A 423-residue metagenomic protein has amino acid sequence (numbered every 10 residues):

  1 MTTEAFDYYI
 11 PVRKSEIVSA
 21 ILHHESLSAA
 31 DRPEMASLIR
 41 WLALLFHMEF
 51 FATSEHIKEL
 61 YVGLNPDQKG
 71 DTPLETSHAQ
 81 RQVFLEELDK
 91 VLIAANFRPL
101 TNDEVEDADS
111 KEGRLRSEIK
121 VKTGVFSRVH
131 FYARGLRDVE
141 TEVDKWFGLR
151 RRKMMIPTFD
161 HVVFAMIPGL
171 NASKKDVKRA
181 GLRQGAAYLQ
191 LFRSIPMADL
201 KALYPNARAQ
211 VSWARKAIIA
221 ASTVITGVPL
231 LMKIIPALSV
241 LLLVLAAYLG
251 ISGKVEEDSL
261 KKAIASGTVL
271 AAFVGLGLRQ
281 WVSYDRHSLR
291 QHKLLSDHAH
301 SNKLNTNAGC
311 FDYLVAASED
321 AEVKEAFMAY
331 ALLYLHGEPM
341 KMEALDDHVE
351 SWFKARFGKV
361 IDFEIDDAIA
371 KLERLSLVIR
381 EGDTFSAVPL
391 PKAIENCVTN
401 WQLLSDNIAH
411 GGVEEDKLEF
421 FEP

Functional and structural regions predicted by a protein language model:
M1-T223: Basic, amphipathic N-terminal segments
W213-H298: Transmembrane alpha-helical hairpins and terminal membrane-anchor modules
K293-P339, I361: Short alpha-helical segments that sit at the start of domains
G337-R356: Short acidic, hydrophobic short linear motifs in intrinsically disordered regions
G358-A370: Soluble catalytic regions of membrane-associated enzymes that act on cell-envelope and secretory-pathway components
I369-D383: A short, conserved structural fragment
T384-P389: Minor-groove-contacting beta-hairpin "wing" of winged helix-turn-helix DNA-binding domains
L390-P423: Short, amphipathic alpha-helical interaction segments positioned at domain boundaries
